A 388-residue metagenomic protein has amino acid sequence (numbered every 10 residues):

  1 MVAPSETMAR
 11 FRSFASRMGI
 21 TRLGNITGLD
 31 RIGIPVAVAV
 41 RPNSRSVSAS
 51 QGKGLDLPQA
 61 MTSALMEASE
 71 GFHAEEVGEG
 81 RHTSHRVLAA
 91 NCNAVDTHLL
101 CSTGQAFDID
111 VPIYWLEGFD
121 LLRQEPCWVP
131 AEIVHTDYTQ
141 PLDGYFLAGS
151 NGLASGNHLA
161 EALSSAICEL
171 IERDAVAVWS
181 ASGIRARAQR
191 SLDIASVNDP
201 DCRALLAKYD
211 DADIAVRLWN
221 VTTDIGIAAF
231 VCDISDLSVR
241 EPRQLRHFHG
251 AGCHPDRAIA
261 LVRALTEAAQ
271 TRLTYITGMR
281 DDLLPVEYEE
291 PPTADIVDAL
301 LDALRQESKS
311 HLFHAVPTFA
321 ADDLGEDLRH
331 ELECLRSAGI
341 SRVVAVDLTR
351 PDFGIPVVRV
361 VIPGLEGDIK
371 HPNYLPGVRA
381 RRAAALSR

Functional and structural regions predicted by a protein language model:
M1-R388: Helix-biased "structured C-terminal domain" signature
